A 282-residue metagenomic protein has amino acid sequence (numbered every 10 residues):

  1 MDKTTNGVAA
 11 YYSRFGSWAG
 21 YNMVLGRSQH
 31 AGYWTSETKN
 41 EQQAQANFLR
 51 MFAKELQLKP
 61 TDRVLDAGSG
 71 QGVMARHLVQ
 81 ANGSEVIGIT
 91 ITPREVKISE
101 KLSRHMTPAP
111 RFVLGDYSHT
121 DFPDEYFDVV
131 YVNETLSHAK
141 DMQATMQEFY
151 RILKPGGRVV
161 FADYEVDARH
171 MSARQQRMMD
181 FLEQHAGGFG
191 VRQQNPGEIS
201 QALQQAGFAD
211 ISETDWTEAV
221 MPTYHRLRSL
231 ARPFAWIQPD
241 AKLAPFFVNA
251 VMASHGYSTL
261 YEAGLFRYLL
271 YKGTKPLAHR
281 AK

Functional and structural regions predicted by a protein language model:
M1-Y21: N-terminal auxiliary segments of SAM/dcSAM-dependent transferases
L65, M74-H119: Class I SAM-dependent methyltransferase SAM/SAH-binding core
S118-V129: A short acidic, Gly/Pro-enriched loop at the edge of an enzyme's catalytic core that lines a small-molecule cofactor
Q143-R158: A short glycine-rich, Lys/Arg-flanked "PGG" loop and its adjoining helix->strand segment in the class I
E165-G190: Short, glycine-/aromatic-enriched active-site segment of Class I SAM-dependent methyltransferases
V191-G207: Short alpha-helix
T217-E262: C-terminal helical/coil "lid" or tail adjacent to the Rossmann-like core of SAM-dependent
V248-K282: C-terminal lobe and adjacent flexible extensions of AdoMet/dcAdoMet transferase-like proteins
